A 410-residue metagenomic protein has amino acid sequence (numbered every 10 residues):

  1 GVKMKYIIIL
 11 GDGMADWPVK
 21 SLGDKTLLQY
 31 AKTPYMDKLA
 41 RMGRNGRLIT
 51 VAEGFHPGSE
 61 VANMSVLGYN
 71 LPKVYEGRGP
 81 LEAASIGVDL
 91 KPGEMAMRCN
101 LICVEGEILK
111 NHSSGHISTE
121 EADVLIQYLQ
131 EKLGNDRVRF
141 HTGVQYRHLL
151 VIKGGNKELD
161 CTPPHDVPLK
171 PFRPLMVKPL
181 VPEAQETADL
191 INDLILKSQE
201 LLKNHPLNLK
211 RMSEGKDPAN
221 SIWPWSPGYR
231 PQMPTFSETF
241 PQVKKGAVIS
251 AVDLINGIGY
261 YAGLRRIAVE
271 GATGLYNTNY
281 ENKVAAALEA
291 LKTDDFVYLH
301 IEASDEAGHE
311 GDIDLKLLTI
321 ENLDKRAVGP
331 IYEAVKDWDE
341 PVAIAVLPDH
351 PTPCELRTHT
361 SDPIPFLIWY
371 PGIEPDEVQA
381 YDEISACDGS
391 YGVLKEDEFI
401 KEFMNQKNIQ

Functional and structural regions predicted by a protein language model:
V2-Q410: Feature captures the catalytic ectodomains and active-site-proximal regions of enzymes that hydrolyze or transfer
